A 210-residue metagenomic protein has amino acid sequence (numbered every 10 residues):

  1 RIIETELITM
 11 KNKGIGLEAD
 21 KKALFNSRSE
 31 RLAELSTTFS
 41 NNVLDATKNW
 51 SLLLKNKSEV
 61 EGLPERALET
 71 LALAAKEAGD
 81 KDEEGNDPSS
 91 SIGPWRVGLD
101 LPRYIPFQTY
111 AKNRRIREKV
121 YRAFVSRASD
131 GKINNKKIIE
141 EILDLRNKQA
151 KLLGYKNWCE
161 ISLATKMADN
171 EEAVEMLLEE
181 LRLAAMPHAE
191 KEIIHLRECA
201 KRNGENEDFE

Functional and structural regions predicted by a protein language model:
R1-S27, G98-K137, E141, L145-H188: Short His/Asp/Glu-rich catalytic/ion-coordination signatures at enzyme active sites or charged loops
I2-E4, R31-E34, N41, D45-G98 (+2 more regions): Active-site-proximal, well-structured secondary-structure segments within enzyme catalytic domains
E34-T37, S129: A generic secondary-structure boundary signal that marks alpha-helix termini
